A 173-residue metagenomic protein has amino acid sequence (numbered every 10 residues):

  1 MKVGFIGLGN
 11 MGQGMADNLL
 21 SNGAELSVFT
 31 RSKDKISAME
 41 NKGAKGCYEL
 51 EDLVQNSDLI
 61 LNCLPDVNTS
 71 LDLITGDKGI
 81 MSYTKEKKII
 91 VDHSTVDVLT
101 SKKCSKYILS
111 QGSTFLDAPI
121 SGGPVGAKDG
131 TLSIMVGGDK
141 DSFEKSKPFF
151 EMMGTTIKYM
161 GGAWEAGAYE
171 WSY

Functional and structural regions predicted by a protein language model:
M1-N62, K88, H93-S94, P124: NAD(P)+-binding Rossmann beta1-loop-alpha1 motif at the extreme N-terminus of oxidoreductases
G7, M15, K35, E49 (+4 more regions): Hydrophobic alpha-helical segments typical of transmembrane helices and their membrane-interface/capping positions
A16-N18, E40, D72-T75, K102-K106 (+1 more regions): Short amphipathic alpha-helical segments
S21, N41-K42, K85, S110 (+1 more regions): Short, well-ordered coil/turn elements that cap or connect secondary structure elements
S32, D66, D139: Residues in the short beta-alpha loop(s) of Rossmann-like NAD(P)-binding domains
E40-G43, G76, K85-K87, K128-T131: Acidic, glycine-centered active-site loop in nucleotide-sugar glycosyltransferases
L50-T114: Rossmann-fold NAD(P) dinucleotide-binding segment
V96-Y173: Rossmann-fold dinucleotide-binding core
